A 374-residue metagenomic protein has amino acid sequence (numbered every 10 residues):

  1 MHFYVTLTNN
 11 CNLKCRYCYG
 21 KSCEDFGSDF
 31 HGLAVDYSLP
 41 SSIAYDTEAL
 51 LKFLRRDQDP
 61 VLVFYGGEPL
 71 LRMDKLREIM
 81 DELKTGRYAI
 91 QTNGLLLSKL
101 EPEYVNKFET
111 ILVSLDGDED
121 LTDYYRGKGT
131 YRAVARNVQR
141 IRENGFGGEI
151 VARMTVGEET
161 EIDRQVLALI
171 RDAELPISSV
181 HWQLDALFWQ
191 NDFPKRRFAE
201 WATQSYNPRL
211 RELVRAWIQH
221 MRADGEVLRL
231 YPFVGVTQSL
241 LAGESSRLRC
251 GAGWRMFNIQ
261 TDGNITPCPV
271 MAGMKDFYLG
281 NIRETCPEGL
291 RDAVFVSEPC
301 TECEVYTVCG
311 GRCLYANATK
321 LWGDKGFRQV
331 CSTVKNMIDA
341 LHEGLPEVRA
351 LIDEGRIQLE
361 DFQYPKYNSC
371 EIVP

Functional and structural regions predicted by a protein language model:
M1-E103: Conserved alpha-helical substructure of the radical SAM core
F3, L62, Y88-I90, I111-V113 (+3 more regions): Hydrophobic faces of well-ordered beta-strands that scaffold small-molecule active sites in alpha/beta enzyme cores
E24-D25, P69-L71, G94-K99, V113-K128 (+2 more regions): Conserved radical SAM core fold
G27, S42, K128-A135, Q139 (+2 more regions): Radical SAM enzyme [4Fe-4S]-AdoMet core and its adjacent flexible, acidic and glycine-rich loops/tails across
Y65-E68, R153-E158, K320-L321: Conserved short loop/turn motifs at secondary-structure junctions
N106-I111, L175-P176: Glycine-enriched alpha-helix->loop->beta-strand junction motifs that scaffold or abut catalytic
N264, V270-P374: Flexible mid-to-C-terminal extensions adjoining Fe-S/redox cofactors in radical SAM and related proteins
